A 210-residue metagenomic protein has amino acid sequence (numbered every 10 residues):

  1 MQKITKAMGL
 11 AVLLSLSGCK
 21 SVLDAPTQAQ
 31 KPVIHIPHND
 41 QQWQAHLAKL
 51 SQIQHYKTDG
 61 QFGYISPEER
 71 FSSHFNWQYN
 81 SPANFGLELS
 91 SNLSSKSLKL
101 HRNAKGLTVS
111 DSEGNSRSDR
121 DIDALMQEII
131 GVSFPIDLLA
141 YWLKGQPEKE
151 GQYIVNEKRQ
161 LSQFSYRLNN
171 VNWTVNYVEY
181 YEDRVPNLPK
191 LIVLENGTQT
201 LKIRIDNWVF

Functional and structural regions predicted by a protein language model:
M1-M8: Bacterial N-terminal signal peptides that target proteins for export
S15-G18: C-terminal motif of bacterial Sec signal peptides marking the signal peptidase cleavage site
K20-L23: Bacterial signal peptide processing site
T27-I53: Post-signal peptide N-terminal segment of mature Sec-exported envelope proteins
A45-E68: A short, Trp-centered hydrophobic/proline-enriched beta-strand micro-motif
A83-V132: An acidic-aromatic
D111-V171: Flexible, processing/modification-adjacent segments and terminal tails in exported/periplasmic/extracellular proteins
G145-F210: Gly/Pro-enriched, hydrophobic low-complexity segments that function as extracytoplasmic propeptides/linkers
